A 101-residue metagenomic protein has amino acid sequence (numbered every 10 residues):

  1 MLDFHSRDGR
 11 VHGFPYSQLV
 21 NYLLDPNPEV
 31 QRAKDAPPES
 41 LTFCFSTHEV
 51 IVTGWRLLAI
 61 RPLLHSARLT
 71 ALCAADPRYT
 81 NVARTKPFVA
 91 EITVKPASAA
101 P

Functional and structural regions predicted by a protein language model:
M1-G13: Short aromatic-glycine motifs in intrinsically disordered, low-complexity regions
F4, N21-Y22, V52: Short hydrophobic/aromatic-rich beta-strand segments that constitute the beta-sheet cores of beta-sandwich/beta-barrel
G9, P37-E39, R78-T80: Intrinsically disordered, low-complexity boundary segments flanking structured domains
P15-V30: Phosphoinositide-dependent membrane-docking surfaces
E29-I60: Short, surface-exposed polybasic-and-hydrophobic patches located at secondary-structure transitions
E49-P101: Helix-rich interaction surfaces within compact, conserved domain-sized segments that mediate assembly or partner
